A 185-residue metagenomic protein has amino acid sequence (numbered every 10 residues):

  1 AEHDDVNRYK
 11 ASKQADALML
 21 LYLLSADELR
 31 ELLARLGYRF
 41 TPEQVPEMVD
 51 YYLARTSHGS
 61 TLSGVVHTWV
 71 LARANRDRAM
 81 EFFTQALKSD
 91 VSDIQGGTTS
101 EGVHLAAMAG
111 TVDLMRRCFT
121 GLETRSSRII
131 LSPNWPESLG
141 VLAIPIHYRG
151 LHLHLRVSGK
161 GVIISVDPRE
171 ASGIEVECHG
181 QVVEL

Functional and structural regions predicted by a protein language model:
A1-D16, A26-Q44, R55, W135-L185: Beta-rich accessory regions
A1-H104: Active-site core of glycosidic bond-cleaving carbohydrate-active enzymes
D27, A86-S89, D93, C118-I129 (+1 more regions): Hydrophobic alpha-helical segments
H67, M115, L155: Hydrophobic, well-ordered secondary-structure elements that form the walls of internal hydrophobic environments
R78-A79, D93, A109-V112, V141: Alpha-helix boundary/capping detector
G102-E137: Catalytic cores of secreted or luminal carbohydrate-active enzymes
